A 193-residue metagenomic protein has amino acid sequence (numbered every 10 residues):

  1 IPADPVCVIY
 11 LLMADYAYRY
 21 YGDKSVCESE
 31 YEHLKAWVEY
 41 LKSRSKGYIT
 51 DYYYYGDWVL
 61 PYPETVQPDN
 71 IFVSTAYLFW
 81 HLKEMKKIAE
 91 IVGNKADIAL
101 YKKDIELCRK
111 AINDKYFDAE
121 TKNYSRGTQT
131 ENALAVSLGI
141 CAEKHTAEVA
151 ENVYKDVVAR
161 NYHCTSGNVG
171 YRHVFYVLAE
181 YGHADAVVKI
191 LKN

Functional and structural regions predicted by a protein language model:
I1-N193: Active-site core of glycosidic bond-cleaving carbohydrate-active enzymes
